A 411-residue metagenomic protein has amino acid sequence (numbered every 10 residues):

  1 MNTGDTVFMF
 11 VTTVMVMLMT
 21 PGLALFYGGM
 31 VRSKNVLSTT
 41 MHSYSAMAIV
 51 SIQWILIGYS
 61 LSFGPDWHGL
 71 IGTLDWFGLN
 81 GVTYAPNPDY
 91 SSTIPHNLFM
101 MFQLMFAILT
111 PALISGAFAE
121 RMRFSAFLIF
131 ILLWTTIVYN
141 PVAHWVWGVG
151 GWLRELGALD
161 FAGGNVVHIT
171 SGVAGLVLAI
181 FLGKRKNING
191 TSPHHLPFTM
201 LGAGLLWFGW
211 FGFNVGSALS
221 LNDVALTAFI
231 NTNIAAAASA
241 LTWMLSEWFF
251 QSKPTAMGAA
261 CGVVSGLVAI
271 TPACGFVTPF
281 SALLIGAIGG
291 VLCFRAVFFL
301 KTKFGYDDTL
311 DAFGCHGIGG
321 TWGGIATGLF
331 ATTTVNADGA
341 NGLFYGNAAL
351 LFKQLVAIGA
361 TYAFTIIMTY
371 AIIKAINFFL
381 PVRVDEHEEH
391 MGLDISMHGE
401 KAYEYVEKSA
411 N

Functional and structural regions predicted by a protein language model:
M1-N411: Glycine- and aromatic-enriched membrane alpha-helices
